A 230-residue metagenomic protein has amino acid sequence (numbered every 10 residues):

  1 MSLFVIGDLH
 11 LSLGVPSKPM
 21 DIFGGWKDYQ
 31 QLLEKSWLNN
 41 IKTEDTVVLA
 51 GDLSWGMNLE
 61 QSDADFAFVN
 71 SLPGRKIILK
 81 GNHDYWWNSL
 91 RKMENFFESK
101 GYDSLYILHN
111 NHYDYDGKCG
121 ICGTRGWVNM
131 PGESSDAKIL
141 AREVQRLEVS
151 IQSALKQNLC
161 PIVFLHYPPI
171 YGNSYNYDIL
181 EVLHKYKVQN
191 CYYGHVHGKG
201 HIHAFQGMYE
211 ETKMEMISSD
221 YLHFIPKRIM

Functional and structural regions predicted by a protein language model:
S2, V15-Y115, Y177-K187, M216-S219: Core catalytic region of metal-dependent phosphoesterases/phosphodiesterases, especially metallo-beta-lactamase-like
S2-D8: Short, hydrophobic/glycine-enriched beta-strand segments
L3, T46, C119-G120, C160-I162 (+1 more regions): Structural motif
V5, C119-G123, M214-M216: Short hydrophobic-aromatic micro-motifs
D8, G51-D52, G81-N82, H166 (+1 more regions): Active-site glycine-centered loops adjacent to acidic/histidine catalytic or metal-binding residues that shape
L9-P16, N40, D84, N88-Y175 (+1 more regions): Conserved catalytic scaffold of divalent metal-dependent phosphoesterases
S17, D21-G24, K35, Y115 (+4 more regions): Binuclear metal-dependent phosphoesterase catalytic core
G56-M57, I170-N173, G200: Short, solvent-exposed loop/turn segments at secondary-structure junctions
